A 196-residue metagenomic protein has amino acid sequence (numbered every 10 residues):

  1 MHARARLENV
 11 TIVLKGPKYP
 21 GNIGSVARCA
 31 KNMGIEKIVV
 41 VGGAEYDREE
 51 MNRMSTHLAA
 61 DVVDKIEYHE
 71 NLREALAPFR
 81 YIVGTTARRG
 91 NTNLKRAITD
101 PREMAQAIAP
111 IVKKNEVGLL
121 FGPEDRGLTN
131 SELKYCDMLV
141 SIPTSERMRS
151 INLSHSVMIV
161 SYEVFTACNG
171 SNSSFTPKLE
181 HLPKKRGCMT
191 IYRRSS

Functional and structural regions predicted by a protein language model:
M1-S196: Post-transcriptional modification and biogenesis factors for structured RNAs of the translation apparatus
